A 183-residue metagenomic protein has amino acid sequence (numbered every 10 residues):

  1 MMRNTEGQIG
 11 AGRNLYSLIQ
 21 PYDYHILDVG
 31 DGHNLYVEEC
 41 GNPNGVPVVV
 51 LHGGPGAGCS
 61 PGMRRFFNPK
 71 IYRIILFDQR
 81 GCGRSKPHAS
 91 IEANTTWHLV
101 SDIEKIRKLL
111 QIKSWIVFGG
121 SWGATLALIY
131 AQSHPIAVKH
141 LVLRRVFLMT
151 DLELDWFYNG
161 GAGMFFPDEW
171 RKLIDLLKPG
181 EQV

Functional and structural regions predicted by a protein language model:
M1-I26: An N-terminal hydrophobic leader/cap segment in hydrolases
L18-I19, D28-P87: Conserved HGGG/HGGXW glycine-rich cap/lid loop of the alpha/beta-hydrolase fold
G56-A57, G81, K105, A124 (+1 more regions): Active-site micro-motifs of SAM-dependent methyltransferase domains
H88-N94, F157-G160: Short glycine-enriched, charge-decorated loop/helix-capping segments at active-site entrances that position
W97-W115: Conserved acidic catalytic loop of the alpha/beta-hydrolase fold
V117-G119, R144: Short beta-strand immediately N-terminal to the catalytic nucleophile in serine-hydrolase-like folds
A124-P135, L141: Short glycine-enriched nucleophile-adjacent loop and the immediately C-terminal alpha-helix near the catalytic center
I136-V183: A catalytic-pocket lid/entrance helix-loop region that shapes and gates access to the active site across common
